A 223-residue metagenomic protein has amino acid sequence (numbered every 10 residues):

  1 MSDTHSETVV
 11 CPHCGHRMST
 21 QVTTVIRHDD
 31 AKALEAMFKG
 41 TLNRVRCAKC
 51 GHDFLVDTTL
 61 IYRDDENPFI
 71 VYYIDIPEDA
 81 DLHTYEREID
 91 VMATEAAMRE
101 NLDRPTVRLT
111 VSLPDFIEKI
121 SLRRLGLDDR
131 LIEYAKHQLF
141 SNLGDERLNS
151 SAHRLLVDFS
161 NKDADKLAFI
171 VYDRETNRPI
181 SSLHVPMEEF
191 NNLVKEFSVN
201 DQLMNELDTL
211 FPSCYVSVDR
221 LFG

Functional and structural regions predicted by a protein language model:
M1-G15, E188, K195-V199, R220-G223: N-terminal alpha-helical "arm" segments
M1-P77: N-terminal cysteine/histidine-rich coordination modules
P68-L210: Long, contiguous alpha-helical scaffold regions
M204-G223: Conserved phosphate-interacting/catalytic interface
